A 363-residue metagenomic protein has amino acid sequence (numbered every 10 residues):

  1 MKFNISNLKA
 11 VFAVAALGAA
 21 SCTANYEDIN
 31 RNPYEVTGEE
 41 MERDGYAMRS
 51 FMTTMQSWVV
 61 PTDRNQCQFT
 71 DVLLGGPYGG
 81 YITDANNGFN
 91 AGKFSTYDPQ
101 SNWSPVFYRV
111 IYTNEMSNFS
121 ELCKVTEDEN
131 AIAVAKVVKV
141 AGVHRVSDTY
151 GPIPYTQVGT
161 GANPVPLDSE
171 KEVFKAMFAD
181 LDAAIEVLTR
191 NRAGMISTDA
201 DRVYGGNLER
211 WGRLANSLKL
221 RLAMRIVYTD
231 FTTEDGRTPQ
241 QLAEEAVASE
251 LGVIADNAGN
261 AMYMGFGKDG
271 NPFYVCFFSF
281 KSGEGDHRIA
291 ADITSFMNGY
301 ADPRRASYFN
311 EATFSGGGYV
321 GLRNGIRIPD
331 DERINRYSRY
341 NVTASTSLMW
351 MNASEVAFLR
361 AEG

Functional and structural regions predicted by a protein language model:
M1-A20: Sec-dependent bacterial lipoprotein signal peptides
F3-S6, A24-E27, A179: Intrinsic-disorder/low-complexity regions
N4, A13, F69-T70, T238: Terminal low-complexity, poorly structured segments
L17-A20, T62, N191: Hydrophobic alpha-helical elements and their junctions with loops/disorder across both membrane and soluble proteins
C22-G80, V110-T113, V125: Membrane-proximal, proline-rich intrinsically disordered regions
E42-Y46, I82-G363: Structured, solvent-exposed acidic/aromatic patches
